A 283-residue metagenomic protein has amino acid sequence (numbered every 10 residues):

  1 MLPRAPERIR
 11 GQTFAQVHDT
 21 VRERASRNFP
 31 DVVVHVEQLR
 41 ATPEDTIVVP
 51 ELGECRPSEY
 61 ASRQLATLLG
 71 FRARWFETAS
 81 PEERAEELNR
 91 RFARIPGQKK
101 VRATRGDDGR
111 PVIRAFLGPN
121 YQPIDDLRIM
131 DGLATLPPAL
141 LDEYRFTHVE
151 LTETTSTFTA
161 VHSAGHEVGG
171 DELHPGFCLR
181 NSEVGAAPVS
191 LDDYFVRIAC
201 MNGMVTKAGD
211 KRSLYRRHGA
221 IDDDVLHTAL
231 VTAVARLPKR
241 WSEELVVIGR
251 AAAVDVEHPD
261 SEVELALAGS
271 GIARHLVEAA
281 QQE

Functional and structural regions predicted by a protein language model:
M1-G132: Feature for intrinsically disordered/low-complexity regulatory segments and propeptides
P123-E283: Intrinsic disorder/low-complexity polar-acidic segments
